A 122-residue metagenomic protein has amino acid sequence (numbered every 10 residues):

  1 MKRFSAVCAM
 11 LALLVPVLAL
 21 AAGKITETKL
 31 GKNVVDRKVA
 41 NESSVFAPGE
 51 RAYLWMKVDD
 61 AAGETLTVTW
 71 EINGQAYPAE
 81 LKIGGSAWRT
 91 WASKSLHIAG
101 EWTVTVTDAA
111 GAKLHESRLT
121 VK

Functional and structural regions predicted by a protein language model:
C8-V17: Bacterial N-terminal signal peptides
A21-P48: Short, compositionally biased P/S/T/A/G/V-rich stretches that sit at domain boundaries
R51-D59: Short edge beta-strand/loop segments characteristic of extracellular beta-sandwich folds
V68-I72, V106: Conserved aromatic beta-strand anchor motif in extracellular beta-sandwich/beta-rich domains
G84-W91: Aromatic sugar-binding surface patches on proteins that engage polysaccharides or sugar-phosphate polymers
S93-G100: Surface-exposed, short loops/turns at beta-strand junctions within beta-sandwich domains
G100-A110: Short, aromatic- and glycine-rich surface loops/edge beta-strands on solvent-exposed regions
K113-V121: Edge beta-strands of extracellular beta-sandwich domains
